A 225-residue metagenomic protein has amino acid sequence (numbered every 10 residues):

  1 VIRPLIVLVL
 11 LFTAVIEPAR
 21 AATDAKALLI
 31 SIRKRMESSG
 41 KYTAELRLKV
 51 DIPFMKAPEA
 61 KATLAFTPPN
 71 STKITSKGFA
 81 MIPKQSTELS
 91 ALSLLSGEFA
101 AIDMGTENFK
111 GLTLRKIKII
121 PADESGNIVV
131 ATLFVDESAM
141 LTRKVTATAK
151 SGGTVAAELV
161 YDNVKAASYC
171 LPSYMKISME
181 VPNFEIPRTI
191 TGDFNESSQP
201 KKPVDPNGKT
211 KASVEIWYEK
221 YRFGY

Functional and structural regions predicted by a protein language model:
P4-T13: Sec-dependent N-terminal signal peptides
I16-A21: Sec/Tat signal peptide C-region and signal peptidase I cleavage site
A22-K41, E45-D51, M55-P58, A65-L141 (+2 more regions): Flexible, processing/modification-adjacent segments and terminal tails in exported/periplasmic/extracellular proteins
T113-Y225: Gly/Pro-enriched, hydrophobic low-complexity segments that function as extracytoplasmic propeptides/linkers
